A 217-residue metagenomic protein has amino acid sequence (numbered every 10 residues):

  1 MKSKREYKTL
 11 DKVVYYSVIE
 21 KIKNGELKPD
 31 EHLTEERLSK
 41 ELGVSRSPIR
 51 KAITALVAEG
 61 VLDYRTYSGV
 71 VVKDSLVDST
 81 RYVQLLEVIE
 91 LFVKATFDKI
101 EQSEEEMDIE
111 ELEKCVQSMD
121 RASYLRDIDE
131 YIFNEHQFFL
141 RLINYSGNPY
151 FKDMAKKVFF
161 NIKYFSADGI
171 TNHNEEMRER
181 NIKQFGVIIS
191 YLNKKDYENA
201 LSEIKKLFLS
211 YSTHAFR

Functional and structural regions predicted by a protein language model:
M1-K94, D98, Q102: Short linear motifs at protein or domain termini
D78, V88-E101, H136-N174: Hydrophobic, amphipathic alpha-helical faces that serve as interaction scaffolds
R81-V88, D108, Y131-N134, M154 (+3 more regions): Amphipathic alpha-helix face/heptad-repeat signature
I109-Y124, G186: Amphipathic alpha-helical segments enriched in hydrophobic/aromatic residues interleaved with Lys/Arg
D120, F160-R217: C-terminal all-alpha effector/ligand-binding and dimerization domain of prokaryotic HTH-type transcriptional repressors
